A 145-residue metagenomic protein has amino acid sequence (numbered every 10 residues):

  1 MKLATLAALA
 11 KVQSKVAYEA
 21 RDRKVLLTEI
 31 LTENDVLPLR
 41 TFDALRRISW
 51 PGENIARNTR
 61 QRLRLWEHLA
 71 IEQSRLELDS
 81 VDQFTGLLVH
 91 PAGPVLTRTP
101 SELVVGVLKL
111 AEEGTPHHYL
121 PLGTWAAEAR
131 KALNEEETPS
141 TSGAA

Functional and structural regions predicted by a protein language model:
M1-A17: Polyanion-binding surface elements
T5-A8, L37-A44, G86: Ordered hydrophobic segments in well-structured contexts
Q13, T32, P51-G52: Helix N-cap / loop-to-helix initiation motif
V16-A17, E33-L37: Short acidic alpha-helix initiation/capping motifs at coil-to-helix transition points, especially at protein N-termini
R21-E33: Short, solvent-exposed alpha-helical "recognition" segments
V36-L76: A short, Lys/Arg-enriched interface patch at domain edges and termini
E67-L96: Functionally critical alpha/beta secondary-structure elements and their flanking flexible loops that scaffold catalytic
L88-A145: Long, low-complexity, charge-rich intrinsically disordered regions
